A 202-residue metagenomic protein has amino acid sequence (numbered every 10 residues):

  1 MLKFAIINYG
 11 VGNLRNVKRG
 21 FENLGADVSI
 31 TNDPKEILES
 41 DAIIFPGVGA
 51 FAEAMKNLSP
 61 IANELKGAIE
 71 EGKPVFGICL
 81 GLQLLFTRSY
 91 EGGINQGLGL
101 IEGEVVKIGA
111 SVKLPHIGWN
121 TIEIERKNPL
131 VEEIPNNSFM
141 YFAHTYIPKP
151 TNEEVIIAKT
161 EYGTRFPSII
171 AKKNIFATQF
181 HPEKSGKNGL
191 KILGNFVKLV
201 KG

Functional and structural regions predicted by a protein language model:
M1-A5: Extreme N-terminal starter segment of soluble prokaryotic enzymes
S40: An anion/phosphate-binding loop that grips the pyrophosphate of nucleotide cofactors and donors
I44-P46: Structural motif
G49-G118: Cysteine-nucleophile active-site neighborhood
R88-T164: Pocket-forming structural segment of enzyme catalytic cores
T164-A171: Short, surface-exposed beta-strand/loop micro-motifs that present aromatic residues
T178-G202: Acyltransferase
